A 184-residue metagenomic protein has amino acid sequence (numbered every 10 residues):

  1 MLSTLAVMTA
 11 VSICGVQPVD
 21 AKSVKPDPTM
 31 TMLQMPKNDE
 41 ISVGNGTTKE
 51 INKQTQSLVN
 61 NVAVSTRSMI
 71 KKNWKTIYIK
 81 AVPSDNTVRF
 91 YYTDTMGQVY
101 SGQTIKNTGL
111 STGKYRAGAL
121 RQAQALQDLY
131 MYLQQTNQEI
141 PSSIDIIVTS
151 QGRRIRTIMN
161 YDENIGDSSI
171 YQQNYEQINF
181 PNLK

Functional and structural regions predicted by a protein language model:
M1-L5: Bacterial N-terminal signal peptides that target proteins for export
V11-P18: C-terminal segment of classical bacterial N-terminal signal peptides
V19-P26: Boundary at the C-terminal end of the N-terminal hydrophobic targeting segment
D27, S150-K184: Acidic, proline/glycine-rich low-complexity IDRs
G44, T48-Q103, I144: N-terminal domain-start interaction segment
D85-S111, R156-S168: Extended intrinsically disordered, low-complexity coil regions enriched in Ser, Thr, Gly, Ala and often Pro
G97-Q138: Mature extracytoplasmic domains of secretory-pathway proteins
E139-S143: Short, surface-exposed coil-to-beta transition loops
